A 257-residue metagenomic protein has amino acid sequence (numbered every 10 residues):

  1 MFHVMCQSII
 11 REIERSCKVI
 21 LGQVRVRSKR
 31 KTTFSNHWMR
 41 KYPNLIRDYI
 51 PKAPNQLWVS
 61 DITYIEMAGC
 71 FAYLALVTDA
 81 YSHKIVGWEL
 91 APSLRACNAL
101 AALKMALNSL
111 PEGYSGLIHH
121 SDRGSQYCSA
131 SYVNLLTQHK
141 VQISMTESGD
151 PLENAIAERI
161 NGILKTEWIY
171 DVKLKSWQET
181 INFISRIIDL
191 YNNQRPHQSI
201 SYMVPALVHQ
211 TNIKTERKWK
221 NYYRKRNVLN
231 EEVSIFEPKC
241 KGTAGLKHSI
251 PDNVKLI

Functional and structural regions predicted by a protein language model:
M1-P54, D150, A206-E216: Basic, flexible linker segments flanking DNA-binding modules in nucleic acid-interacting mobile-element proteins
I10, E14, I46, D61 (+11 more regions): Mobile genetic element proteins and their domesticated derivatives, centered on retroelements and DNA transposons
T33-N36, S121-R123, S129-V133, I143-K165 (+2 more regions): RNase H-like two-metal-ion nuclease catalytic core shared by retroviral integrases and related mobile-element nucleases
R47, P51-V86, P92-S93: An active-site-proximal beta-strand-loop segment
C70, E89-E112, C128: Active-site beta-loop-alpha junctions of metal-dependent nucleic acid enzymes, especially the RNase H-like/DDE
K84, P92, A96, K104 (+2 more regions): Retroviral integrase
K84-W88, S144-T146, Y170-D171: Short small-residue beta-strand/loop micro-motif enriched in glycine and branched aliphatics
T137-V141, I163-I257: C-terminal domain-tail junction helix/linker
